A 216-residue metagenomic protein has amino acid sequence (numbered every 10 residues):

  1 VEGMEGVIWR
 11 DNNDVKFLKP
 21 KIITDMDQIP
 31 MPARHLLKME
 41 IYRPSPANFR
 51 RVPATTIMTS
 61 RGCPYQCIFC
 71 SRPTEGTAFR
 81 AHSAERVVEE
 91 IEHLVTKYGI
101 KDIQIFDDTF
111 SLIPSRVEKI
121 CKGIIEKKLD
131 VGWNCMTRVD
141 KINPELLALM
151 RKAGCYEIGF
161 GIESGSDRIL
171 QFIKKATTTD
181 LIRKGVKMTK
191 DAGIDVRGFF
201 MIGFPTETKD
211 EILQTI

Functional and structural regions predicted by a protein language model:
V1-D25: Glycine-rich beta-alpha loop elements in corrinoid/cobalamin-binding modules across cobalamin-dependent enzymes
W9, N13-V15, G154-G161, I212-Q214: A broadly tuned preference for mixed-charge, low-complexity surface segments
W9-N12, I68, D167, K209: Residues at secondary-structure transition points
R34-F204: Radical SAM [4Fe-4S] cluster-binding motif and immediate context
L146, T206-I216: Catalytic cores of alpha/beta
